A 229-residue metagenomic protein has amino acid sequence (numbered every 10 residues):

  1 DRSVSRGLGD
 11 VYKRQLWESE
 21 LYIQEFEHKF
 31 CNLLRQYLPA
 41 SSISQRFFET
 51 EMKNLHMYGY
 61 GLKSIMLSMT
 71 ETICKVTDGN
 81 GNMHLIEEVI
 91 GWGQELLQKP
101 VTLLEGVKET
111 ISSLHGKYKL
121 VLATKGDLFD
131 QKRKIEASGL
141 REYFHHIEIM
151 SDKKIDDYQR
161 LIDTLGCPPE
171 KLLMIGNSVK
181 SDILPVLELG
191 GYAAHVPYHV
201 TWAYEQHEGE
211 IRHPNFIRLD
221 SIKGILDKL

Functional and structural regions predicted by a protein language model:
D1-Y12: Single conserved hydrophobic/aromatic residue that forms the stacking wall/gate of nucleotide- or nucleobase-binding
R6, K108, S112, K119 (+1 more regions): Asp-based, Mg2+/Mn2+-dependent phosphohydrolase catalytic module
R14-L16: Short acidic, Gly/Ser-rich segments with clustered Asp/Glu that frequently serve as metal-coordination loops in enzyme
E20-R35: Basic, amphipathic juxtamembrane/active-site segments that coordinate anionic phosphate or diphosphate groups
S42, R46-E95: A metal-dependent, Asp-based hydrolase signature
E88-K108: Long amphipathic N-terminal alpha/beta scaffold segment
T124: Conserved phosphate-coupling serine/threonine residues in phosphotransfer and NTP-handling enzymes
